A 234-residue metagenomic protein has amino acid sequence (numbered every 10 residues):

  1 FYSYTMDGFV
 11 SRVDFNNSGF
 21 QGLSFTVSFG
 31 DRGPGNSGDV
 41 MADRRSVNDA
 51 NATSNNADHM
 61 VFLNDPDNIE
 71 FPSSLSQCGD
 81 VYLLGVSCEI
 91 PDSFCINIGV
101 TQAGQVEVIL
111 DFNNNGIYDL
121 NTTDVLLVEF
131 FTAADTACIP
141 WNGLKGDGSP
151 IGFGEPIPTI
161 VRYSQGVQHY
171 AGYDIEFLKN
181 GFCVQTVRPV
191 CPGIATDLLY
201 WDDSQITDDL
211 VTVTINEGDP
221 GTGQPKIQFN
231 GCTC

Functional and structural regions predicted by a protein language model:
F1-T132, G146-C234: Long, compositionally biased, intrinsically disordered segments
D135-I139: Short strand-edge motifs at loop-to-beta-strand transitions and within beta-strands of extracellular beta-rich domains
